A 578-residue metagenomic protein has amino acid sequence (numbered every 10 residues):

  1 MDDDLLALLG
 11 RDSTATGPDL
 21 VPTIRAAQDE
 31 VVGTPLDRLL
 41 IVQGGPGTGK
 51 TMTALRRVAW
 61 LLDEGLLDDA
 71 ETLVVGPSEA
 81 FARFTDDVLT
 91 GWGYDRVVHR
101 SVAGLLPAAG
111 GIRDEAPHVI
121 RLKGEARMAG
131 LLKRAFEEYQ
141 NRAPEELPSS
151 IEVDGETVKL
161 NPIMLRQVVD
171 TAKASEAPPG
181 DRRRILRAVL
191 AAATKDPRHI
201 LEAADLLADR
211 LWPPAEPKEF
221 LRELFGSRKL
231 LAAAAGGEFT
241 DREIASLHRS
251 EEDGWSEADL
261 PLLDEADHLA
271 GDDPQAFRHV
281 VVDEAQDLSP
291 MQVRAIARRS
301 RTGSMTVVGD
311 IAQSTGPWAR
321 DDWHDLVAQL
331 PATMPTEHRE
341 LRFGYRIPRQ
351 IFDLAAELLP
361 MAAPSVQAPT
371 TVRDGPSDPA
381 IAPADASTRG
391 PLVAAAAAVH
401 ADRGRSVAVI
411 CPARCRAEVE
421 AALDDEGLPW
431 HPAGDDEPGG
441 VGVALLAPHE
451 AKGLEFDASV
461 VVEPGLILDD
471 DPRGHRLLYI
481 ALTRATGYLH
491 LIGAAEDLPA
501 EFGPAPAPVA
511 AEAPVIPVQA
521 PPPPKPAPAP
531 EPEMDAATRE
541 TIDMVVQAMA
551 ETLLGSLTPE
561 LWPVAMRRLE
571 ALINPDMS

Functional and structural regions predicted by a protein language model:
M1-A7: N-terminal accessory nucleic-acid engagement/regulatory domains that precede and modulate ATP-driven motor cores
P22-T34: Pre-Walker A adenine-sensing motif
L36-L40: Pre-Walker A (Motif I) flank of P-loop NTPase domains
V42-G44: Hydrophobic anchor at the beta1->P-loop junction of P-loop NTPases
G47: Walker A (P-loop) phosphate-binding loop of P-loop NTPases
T51-A59, V293: Motif I (Walker A/P-loop) of helicase-class P-loop NTPases
L62-V281, Q286-A295, G303, A312-W318: Alpha-helical nucleic-acid-binding subdomain of P-loop helicases immediately C-terminal to the Walker A/P-loop
A70, E79-L105, G111-I120, E265-H279 (+7 more regions): Conserved helicase motor core of SF1/SF2 NTP-dependent helicases
